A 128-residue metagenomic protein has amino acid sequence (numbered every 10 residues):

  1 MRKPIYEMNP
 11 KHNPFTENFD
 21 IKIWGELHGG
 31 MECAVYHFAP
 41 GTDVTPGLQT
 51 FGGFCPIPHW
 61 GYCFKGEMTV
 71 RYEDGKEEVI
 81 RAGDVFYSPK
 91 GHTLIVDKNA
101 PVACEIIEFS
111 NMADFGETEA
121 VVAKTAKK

Functional and structural regions predicted by a protein language model:
M1-H37, T42-T45, T50-G52, K124-K128: A short, N-terminal "cap"/entry segment at the start of jelly-roll beta-barrel domains of the cupin/DSBH fold
H28, Y72-D74, K98: Short acidic, glycine-rich loop/turn motifs
T45-G47, R81-A82, G116-A120: A short, polar/proline- and glycine-enriched secondary-structure boundary/capping micro-motif
G53-V70: Short, conserved beta-strand element in jelly-roll/cupin
D74-G91: Short acidic-glycine-tyrosine-enriched beta hairpin
P89-A120: Ligand-binding loop in jelly-roll beta-barrel domains
